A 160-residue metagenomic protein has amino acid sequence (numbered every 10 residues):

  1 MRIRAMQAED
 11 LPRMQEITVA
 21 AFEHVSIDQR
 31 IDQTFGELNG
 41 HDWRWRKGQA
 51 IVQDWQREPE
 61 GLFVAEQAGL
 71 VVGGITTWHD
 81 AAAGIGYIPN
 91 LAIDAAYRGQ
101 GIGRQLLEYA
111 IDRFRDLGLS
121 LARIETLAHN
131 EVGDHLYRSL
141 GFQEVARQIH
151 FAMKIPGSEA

Functional and structural regions predicted by a protein language model:
M1-R2: Extreme N-terminal starter segment of soluble prokaryotic enzymes
A5-E9, E16-P89, D94, L107-Y109 (+3 more regions): Acetyl-CoA-dependent GNAT
R98, I124-G133, A152-P156: Conserved beta-strand-loop-alpha-helix junction that forms the acyl-donor binding cleft
G101: Conserved G/P- and acidic residue-centered "switch" motifs that form tight phosphate/ATP-binding loops in soluble
R104, A128-A146: Conserved active-site alpha-helix within GNAT-family acetyltransferase domains
F114-T126: Conserved GNAT acetyl-CoA-binding A-motif
S158-A160: Short, charged/polar, Gly/Pro-enriched secondary-structure boundary elements
